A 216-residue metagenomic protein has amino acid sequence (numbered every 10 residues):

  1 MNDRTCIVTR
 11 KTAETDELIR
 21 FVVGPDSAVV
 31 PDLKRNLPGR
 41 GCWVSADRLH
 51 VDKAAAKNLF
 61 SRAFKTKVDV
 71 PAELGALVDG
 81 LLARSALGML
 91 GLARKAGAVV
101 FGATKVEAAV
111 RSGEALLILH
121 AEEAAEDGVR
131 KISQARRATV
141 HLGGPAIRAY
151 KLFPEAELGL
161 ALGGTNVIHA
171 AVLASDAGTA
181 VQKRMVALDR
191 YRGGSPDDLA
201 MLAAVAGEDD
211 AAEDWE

Functional and structural regions predicted by a protein language model:
M1-T66: N-terminal cysteine/histidine-rich coordination modules
N2, G41, A56, L82 (+7 more regions): Helical mechanochemical/support elements of P-loop NTPase systems and associated helical scaffolds
T12-A13, L49-V51, E123-E126, A156-E157 (+1 more regions): Conserved nucleotide-binding/hydrolysis micro-motifs of P-loop NTPases
L49-G128: Extended interfacial segments that mediate partner engagement and assembly in macromolecular machines
R111, R136-P145, G163: Arginine/glycine-rich "motif VI" loop of SF2 helicases in the C-terminal RecA-like domain
S133-A138, V186-A187: Short, solvent-exposed amphipathic alpha-helical segments in soluble enzyme and RNA/protein-processing domains
A149-A203: Helix-rich interaction surfaces within compact, conserved domain-sized segments that mediate assembly or partner
A200-E216: Charge-patterned, long linear interaction tracts outside catalytic cores
